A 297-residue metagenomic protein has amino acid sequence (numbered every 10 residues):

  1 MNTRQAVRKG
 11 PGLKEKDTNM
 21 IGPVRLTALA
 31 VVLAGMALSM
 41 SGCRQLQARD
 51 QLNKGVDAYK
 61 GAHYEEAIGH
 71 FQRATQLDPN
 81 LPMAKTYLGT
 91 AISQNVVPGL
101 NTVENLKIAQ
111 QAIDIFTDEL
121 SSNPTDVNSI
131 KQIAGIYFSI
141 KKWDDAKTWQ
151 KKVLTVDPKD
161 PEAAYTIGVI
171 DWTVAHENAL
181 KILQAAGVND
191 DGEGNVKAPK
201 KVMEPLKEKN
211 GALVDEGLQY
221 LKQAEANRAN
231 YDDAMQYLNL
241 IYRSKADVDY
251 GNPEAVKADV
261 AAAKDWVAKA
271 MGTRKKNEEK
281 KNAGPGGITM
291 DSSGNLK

Functional and structural regions predicted by a protein language model:
S39-G42: C-terminal motif of bacterial Sec signal peptides marking the signal peptidase cleavage site
R44-L46: Bacterial signal peptide processing site
A48, E65, S93-D118, I170-Q223 (+1 more regions): Short coil/linker segments at helix-helix boundaries
R49-R73, L77, P98-T102, M203: Alpha-helical segment of the N-proximal tetratricopeptide repeat
T75-Q76, D114-S121, L154-T155, E225-A226 (+1 more regions): Conserved structural position within tetratricopeptide repeats
P79, P124, P158-K159, A229 (+1 more regions): Short coil turns that delineate tetratricopeptide repeat
